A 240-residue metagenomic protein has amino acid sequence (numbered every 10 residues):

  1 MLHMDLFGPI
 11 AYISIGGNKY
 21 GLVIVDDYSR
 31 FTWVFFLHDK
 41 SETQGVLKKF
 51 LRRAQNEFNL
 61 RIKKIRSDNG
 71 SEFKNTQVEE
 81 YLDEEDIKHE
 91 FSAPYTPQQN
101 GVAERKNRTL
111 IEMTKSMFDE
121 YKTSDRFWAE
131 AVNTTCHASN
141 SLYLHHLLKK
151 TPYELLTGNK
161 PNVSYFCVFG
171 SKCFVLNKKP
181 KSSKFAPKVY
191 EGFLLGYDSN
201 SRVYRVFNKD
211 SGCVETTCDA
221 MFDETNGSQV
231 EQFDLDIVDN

Functional and structural regions predicted by a protein language model:
M1-F36, K40, P180-K181: An active-site-proximal beta-strand-loop segment
G16-T32, L51, Y81, T109-L110 (+1 more regions): Short conserved beta-strand segments at catalytic cores or DNA/RNA-binding microdomains of nucleic-acid binding
K19, S67-N69, F73-E79, H89-M113 (+1 more regions): RNase H-like two-metal-ion nuclease catalytic core shared by retroviral integrases and related mobile-element nucleases
R30, F50, D68, S139 (+1 more regions): Residue-level signal for inorganic ion chemistry
F35-F58, G212, A220-M221: Active-site beta-loop-alpha junctions of metal-dependent nucleic acid enzymes, especially the RNase H-like/DDE
K63, L147, Y153-T157, S164-F169 (+2 more regions): Retroelement integrase C-terminal DNA-binding domain
R105-L147, E191-L194, D198-S199: Charged alpha-helix within mobile-element recombinases
S116-W128, Y153-G158, L176-A186: Short, solvent-exposed helix-loop connector elements
